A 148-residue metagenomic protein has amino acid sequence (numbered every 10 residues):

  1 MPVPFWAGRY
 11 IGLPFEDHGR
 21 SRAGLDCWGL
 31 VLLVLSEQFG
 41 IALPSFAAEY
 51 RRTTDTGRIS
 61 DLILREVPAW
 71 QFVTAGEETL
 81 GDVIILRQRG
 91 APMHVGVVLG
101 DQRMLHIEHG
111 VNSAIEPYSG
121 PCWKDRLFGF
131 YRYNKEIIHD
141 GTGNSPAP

Functional and structural regions predicted by a protein language model:
M1-L25: N-terminal intrinsically disordered, low-complexity, charge/repeat-rich segments that act as generic
P4, A48-N112: ...with weaker cross-activation on analogous glycine-rich loops/strands in unrelated enzymes
D17-G19, L43-A47: Surface-exposed patches in mature extracellular/periplasmic domains of secreted proteins
G19-F39: Active-site nucleophilic cysteine motif
S21, G110, Y133-E136: Short, solvent-exposed coil/turn elements at secondary-structure transition points
H109-W123: Low-complexity, intrinsically disordered Gly/Pro/Thr-rich segments
S119-P148: Glycine- and charge-enriched low-complexity intrinsically disordered segments
